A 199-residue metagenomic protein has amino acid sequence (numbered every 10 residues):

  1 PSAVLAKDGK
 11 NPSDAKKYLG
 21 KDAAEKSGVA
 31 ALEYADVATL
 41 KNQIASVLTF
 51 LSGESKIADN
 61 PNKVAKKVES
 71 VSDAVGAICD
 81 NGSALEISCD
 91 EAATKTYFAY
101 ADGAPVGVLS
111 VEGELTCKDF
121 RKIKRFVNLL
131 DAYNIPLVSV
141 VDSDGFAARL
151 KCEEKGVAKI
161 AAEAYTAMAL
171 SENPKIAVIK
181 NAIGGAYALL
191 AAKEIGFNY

Functional and structural regions predicted by a protein language model:
P1-Y199: Ligand-binding clefts of soluble mixed alpha/beta catalytic domains
